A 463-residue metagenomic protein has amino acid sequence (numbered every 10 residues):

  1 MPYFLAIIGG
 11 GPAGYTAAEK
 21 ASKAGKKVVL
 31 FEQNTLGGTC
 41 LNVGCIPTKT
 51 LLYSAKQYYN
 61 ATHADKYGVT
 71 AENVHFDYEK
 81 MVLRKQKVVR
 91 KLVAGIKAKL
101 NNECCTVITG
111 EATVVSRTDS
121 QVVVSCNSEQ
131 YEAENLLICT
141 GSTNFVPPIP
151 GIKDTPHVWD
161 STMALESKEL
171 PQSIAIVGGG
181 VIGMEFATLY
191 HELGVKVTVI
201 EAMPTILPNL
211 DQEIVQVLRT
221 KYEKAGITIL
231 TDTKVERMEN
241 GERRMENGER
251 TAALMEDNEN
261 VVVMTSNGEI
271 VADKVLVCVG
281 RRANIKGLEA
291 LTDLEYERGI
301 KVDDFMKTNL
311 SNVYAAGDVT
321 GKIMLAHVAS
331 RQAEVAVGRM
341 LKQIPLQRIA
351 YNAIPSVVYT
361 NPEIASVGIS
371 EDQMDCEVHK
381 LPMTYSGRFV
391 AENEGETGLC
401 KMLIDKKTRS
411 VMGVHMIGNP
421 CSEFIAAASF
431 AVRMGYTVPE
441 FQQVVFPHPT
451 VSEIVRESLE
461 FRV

Functional and structural regions predicted by a protein language model:
P2-Y3, C126-N135, S266-K274, N309: Core beta-strand elements of the Rossmann-like FAD/NAD(P) dinucleotide-binding domain in flavoenzyme oxidoreductases
Y3, C40-V43, P47-Q130, L210-T233 (+3 more regions): N-terminal Rossmann-like dinucleotide/flavin-binding domain of flavoprotein oxidoreductases that bind FAD/FMN
A6-N34, I46, T50-Q57, T360-S370 (+1 more regions): Flexible, glycine-rich terminal cap/loop adjacent to redox cofactors in electron-transfer oxidoreductases
S22-T39, V195-I206: Glycine-rich FAD pyrophosphate-binding loop
C45, T140-K196, I200, T228-I229 (+1 more regions): Glycine-rich dinucleotide-binding loop and its adjacent helix/turn
V82, K87-V93, K97, L165-E166 (+6 more regions): Rossmann-like dinucleotide-binding cores of NAD(P)H-dependent redox enzymes
T106-T109, T113-S125, G194-D304: A Rossmann-like FAD-binding core segment of flavoenzymes
D154-L170, E269-Q343: FAD-site-proximal beta/loop scaffold in flavoenzymes
